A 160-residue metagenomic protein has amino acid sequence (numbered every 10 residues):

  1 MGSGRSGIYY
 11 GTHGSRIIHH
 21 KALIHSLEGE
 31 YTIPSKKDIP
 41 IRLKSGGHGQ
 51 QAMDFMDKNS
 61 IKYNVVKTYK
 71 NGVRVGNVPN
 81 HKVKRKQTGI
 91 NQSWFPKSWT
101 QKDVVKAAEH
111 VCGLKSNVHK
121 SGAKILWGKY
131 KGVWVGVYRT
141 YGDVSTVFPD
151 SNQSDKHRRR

Functional and structural regions predicted by a protein language model:
M1-G122: N-terminal "domain-start" segment
L114-R160: Active-site or metal-binding loop neighborhoods of secreted/extracellular toxin and effector enzymes
